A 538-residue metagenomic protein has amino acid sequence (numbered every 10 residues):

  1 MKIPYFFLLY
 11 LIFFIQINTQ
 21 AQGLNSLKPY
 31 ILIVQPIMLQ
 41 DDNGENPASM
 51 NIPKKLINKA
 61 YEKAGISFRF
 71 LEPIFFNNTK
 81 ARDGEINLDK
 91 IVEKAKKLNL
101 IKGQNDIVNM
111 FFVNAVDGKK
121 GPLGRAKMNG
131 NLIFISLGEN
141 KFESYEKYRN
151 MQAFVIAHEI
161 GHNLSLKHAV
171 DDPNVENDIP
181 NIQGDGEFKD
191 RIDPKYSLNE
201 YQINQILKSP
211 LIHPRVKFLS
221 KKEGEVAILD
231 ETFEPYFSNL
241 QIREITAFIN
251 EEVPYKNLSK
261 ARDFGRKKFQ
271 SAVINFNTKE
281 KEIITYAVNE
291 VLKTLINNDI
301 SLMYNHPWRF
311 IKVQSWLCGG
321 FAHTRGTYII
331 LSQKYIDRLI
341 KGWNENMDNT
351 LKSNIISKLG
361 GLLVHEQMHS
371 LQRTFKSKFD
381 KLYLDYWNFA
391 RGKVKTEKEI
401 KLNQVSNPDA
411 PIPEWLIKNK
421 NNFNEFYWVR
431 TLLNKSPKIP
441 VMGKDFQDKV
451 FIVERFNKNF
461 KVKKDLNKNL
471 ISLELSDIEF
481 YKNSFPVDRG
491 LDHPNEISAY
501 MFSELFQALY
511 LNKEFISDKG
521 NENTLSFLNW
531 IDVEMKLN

Functional and structural regions predicted by a protein language model:
F6-Q16: Bacterial N-terminal signal peptides
Q22, K96-D171, I300-L359: Active-site-proximal segment of zinc-dependent metalloprotease catalytic domains
Q22-V108, F112-G118, E143, M151-Q152 (+6 more regions): Propeptide-to-catalytic entry region of secreted or membrane-anchored zinc metalloproteases
M38-P47, F142-K147, Q270-K281, Y335-W343 (+2 more regions): Second-shell loop/turn segments in exported
I66, L71-R82, I86-L88, V108 (+3 more regions): Acidic, glycine-rich loop-and-strand cores that form catalytic or ligand-binding grooves in diverse globular domains
K102, V273-Q447: Acidic/His-rich structured neighborhood in mature extracellular/periplasmic domains
N140-P214, K376-E414, K420: The catalytic-center signature of Zn2+-dependent metalloproteases
P214-R215, N250, Y427-N538: Pan-zinc metallopeptidase signature
